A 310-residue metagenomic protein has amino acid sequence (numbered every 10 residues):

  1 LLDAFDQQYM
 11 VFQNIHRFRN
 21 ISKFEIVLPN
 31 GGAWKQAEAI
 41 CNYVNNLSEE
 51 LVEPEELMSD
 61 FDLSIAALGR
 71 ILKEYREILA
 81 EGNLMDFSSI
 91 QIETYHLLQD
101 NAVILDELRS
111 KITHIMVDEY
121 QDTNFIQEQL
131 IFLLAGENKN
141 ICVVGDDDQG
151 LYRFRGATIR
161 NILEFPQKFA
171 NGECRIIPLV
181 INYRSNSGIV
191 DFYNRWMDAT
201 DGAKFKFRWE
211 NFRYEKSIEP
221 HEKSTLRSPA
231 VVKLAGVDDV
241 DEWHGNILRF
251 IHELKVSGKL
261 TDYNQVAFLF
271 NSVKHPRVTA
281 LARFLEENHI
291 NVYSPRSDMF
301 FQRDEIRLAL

Functional and structural regions predicted by a protein language model:
L1, D6, M10-N14, L130-L133 (+6 more regions): Alpha-helical scaffold elements adjacent to nucleotide-binding pockets in ATP/GTP-utilizing enzyme cores
L1-D3, I15-G31, P54-D60, I78-N83 (+6 more regions): Short, polar/flexible loop-turn hinges at active-site or ligand-entry regions and domain interfaces
L1-E93, A102, S110, K139: A basic/glycine-biased coupling hinge at the interface between accessory DNA-binding modules
Q7, N83, F87-I90, S185 (+1 more regions): Phosphate/oxyanion-binding active-site loops and adjacent basic polyanion-contact surfaces
L98-I115, G136-E137: Short basic/glycine-enriched coil/helix segment immediately N-terminal to the Walker B
L108-F125, C142: SF2 helicase catalytic motif II
F125-L234: Conserved RecA-like helicase ATPase core segment that couples NTP binding/hydrolysis to strand translocation
G245, H252, V256-L310: Core RecA-like ATPase module of SF1/SF2 helicases and allied nucleic-acid translocases
